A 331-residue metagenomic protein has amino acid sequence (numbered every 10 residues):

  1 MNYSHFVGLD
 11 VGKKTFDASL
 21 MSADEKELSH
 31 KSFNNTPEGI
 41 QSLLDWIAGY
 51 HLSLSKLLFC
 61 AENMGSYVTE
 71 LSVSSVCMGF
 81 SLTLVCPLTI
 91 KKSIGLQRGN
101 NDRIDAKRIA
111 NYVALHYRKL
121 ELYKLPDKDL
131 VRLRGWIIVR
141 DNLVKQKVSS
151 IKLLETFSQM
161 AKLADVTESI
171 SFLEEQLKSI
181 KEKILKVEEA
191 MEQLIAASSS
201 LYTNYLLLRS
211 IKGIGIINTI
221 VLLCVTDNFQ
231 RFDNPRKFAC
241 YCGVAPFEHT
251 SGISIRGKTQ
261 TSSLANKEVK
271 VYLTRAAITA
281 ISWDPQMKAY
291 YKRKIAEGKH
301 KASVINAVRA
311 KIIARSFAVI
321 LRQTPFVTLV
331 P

Functional and structural regions predicted by a protein language model:
M1-S22, I109, L143: Gly/Thr-rich phosphate-binding beta-strand-loop-beta motif of the actin/hexokinase/Hsp70
G12-E38: Short glycine-rich, Thr/Ser-proximal phosphate-binding strand/loop in the N-terminal lobe of ATP-dependent enzymes
I40-K56: Short, basic/hydrophobic alpha-helical segments
S55-N63: Short glycine-rich phosphate-binding loop at a beta-alpha junction
Y67-E70: Short, well-ordered alpha-helical microsegments
V73-C77, T83-L207: Long, charge-rich intrinsically disordered scaffolds of nucleic-acid metabolism proteins
S210, I216, L222-K301: Phosphate-backbone recognition surface of nucleic-acid-processing proteins
I253-G257, I281, Y291-P331: Low-complexity, acidic/Ser/Thr- and charged residue-rich accessory regions of DNA metabolism proteins
